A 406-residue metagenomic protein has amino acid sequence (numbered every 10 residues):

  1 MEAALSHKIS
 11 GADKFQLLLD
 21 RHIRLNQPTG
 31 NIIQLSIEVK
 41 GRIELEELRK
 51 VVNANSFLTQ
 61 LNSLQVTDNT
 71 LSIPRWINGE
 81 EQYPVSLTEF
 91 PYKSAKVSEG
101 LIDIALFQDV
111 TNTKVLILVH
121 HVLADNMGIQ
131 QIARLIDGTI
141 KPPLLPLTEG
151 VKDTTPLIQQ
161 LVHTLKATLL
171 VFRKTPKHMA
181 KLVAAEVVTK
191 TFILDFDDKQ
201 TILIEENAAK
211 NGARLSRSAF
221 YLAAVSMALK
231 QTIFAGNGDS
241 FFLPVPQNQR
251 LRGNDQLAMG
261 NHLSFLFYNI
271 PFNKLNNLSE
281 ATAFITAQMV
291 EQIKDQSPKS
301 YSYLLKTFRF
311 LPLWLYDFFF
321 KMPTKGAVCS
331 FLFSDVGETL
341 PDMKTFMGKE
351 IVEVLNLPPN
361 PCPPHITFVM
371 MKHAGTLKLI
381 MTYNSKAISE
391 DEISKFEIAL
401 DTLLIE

Functional and structural regions predicted by a protein language model:
M1-L157, S218-F241, T345-E406: Non-catalytic N-terminal regions of enzymes
L45-E47, V52, N261-G337: Helical lid/core segments from catalytic subdomains that handle acyl or acyl-like groups
T155-L165, A287, F333: Low-complexity, serine/threonine/proline-enriched polar segments
Q159-L215: Flexible, P/S/T/G-rich "lid" or insertion loops adjacent to the active sites of thioester-utilizing
K190-A283: Long, internal scaffold/assembly segments composed of regular secondary structure
F234, N254, F320-P323, L357-P358: Short proline/glycine-enriched turn/loop segments at secondary-structure junctions
Q247, D335, M381-S385: Active-site proximal loops enriched in glycine and acidic residues that flank catalytic Cys/His/Asp and coordinate
L251, G337-L340: Short, charged/polar surface micro-motifs in flexible loops or helix N-caps
